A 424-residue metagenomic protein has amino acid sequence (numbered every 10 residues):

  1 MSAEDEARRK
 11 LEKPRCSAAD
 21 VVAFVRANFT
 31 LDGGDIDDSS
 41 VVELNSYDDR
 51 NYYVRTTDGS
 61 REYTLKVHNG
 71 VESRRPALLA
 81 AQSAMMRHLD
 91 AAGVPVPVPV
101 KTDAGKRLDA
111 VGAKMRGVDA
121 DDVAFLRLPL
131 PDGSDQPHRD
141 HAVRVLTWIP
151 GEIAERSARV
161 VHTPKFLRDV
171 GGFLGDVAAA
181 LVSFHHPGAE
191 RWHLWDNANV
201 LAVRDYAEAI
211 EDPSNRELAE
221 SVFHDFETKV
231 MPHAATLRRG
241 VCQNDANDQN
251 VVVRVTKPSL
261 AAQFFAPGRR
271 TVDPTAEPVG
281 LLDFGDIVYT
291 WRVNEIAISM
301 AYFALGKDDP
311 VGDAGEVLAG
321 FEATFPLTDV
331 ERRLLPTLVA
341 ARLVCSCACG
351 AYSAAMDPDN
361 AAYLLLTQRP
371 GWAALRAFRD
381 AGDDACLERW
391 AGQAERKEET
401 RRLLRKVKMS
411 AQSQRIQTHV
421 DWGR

Functional and structural regions predicted by a protein language model:
M1-D37: Juxta-kinase regulatory segment immediately upstream of eukaryotic protein kinase catalytic domains
A3-D5, R9-K10, E208-A209, S346-R424: ATP/Mg2+ or Mg2+-diphosphate-binding catalytic cores that bind nucleotide phosphates or diphosphates via glycine-rich
L31-R55: ATP-binding glycine-rich phosphate-binding loop
Y47-T64, P99, E227-N294, K408-R424: Active-site acidic catalytic loop and adjacent metal/ATP-binding pocket of ATP-dependent phosphoryl transfer enzymes
T57-H185: ATP-binding pocket architecture of kinase catalytic cores
G70, G105, R139, V143-V160 (+2 more regions): A glycine-centered beta->alpha junction motif in the catalytic cores of kinase/phosphotransferase enzymes
S157-E217, L237-R239, F265, L365: A cross-family kinase active-site recognition segment
R292-P326, A341-P358: Active-site activation/catalytic loop segments of kinase-like enzymes and analogous catalytic loops in related
